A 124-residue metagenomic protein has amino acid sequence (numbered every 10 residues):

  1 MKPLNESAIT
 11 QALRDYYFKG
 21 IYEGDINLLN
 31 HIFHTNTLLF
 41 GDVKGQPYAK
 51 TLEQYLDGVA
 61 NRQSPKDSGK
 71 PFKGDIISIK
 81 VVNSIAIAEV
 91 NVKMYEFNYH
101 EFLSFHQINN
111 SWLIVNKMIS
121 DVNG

Functional and structural regions predicted by a protein language model:
M1-N27, H31, T35: Short, low-complexity N-terminal intrinsically disordered segments enriched in polar/charged residues
N5-E6, Q11, L38-L39, V43 (+1 more regions): Surface-exposed, charged secondary-structure patches
L29, T37, A88, F105: Hydrophobic pocket/interface hotspot
F33, V92-M94, M118-I119: Short beta-strand segments enriched in hydrophobic/aromatic residues within well-folded beta-rich domains
T35, S84, N110-S111: Beta-strand-connecting loop/turn residues
G45-Q46, N110: Detector for glycine-centered tight turns/loop "hinges" at secondary-structure junctions
N98-G124: Short beta-strand edge/turn micro-motifs at domain boundaries
